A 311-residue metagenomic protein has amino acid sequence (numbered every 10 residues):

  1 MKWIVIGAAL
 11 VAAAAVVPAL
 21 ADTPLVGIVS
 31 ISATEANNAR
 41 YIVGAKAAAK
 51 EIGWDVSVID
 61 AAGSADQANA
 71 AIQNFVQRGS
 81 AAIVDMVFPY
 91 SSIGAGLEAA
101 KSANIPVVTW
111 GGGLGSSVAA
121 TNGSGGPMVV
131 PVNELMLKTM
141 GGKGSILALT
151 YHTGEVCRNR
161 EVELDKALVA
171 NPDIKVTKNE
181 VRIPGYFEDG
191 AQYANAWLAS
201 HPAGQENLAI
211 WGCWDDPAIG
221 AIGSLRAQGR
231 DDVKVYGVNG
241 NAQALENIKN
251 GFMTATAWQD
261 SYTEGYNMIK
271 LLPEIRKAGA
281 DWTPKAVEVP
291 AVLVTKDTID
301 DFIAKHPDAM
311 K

Functional and structural regions predicted by a protein language model:
A15-A21: Sec/Tat signal peptide C-region and signal peptidase I cleavage site
P24, V156, A167-N171, D260-K311: Hinge/cleft segment of the Venus flytrap/periplasmic-binding protein
P24-A48, I52, V56-A70, N74 (+4 more regions): Extracytoplasmic "Venus flytrap"
N37-W54, M128-V132, V156-V176, D189-Y193 (+2 more regions): Short, solvent-exposed amphipathic alpha-helices that sit in or adjacent to ligand/effector-binding or catalytic
K50-A61, S117, S145-T150, L168-F187 (+1 more regions): Short beta-strand elements in bilobed, periplasmic/extracellular small-molecule ligand-binding domains
D55, Y90-P131, L135-T139, S145 (+3 more regions): Flexible loop/hinge segments that line or gate small-molecule binding clefts
A68, A120-I146, R158-E163, F187-A194 (+2 more regions): Hydrophobic alpha-helical segments within soluble ligand-binding/sensing domains
I83-K101, L164, I183-N247: Hydrophobic alpha-helical
